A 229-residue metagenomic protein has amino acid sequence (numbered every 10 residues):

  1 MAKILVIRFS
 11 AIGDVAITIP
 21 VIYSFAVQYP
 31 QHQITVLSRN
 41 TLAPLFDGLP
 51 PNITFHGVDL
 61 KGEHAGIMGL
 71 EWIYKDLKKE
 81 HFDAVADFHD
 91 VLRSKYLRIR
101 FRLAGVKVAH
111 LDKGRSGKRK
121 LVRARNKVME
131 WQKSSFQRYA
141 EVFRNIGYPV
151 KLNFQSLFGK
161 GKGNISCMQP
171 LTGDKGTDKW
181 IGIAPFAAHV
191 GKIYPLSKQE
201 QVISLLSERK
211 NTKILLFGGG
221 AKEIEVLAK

Functional and structural regions predicted by a protein language model:
M1-K229: Catalytic machinery of carbohydrate-active enzymes, primarily nucleotide-sugar-dependent glycosyltransferases
